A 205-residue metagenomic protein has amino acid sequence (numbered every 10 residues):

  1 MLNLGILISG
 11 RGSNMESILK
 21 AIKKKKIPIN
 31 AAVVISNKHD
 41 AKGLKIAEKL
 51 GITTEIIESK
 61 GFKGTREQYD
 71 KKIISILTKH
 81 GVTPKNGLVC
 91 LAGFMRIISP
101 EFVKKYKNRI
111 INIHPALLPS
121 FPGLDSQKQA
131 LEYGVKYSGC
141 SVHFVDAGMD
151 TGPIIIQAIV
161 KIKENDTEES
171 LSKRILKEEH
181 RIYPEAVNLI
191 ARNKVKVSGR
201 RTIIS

Functional and structural regions predicted by a protein language model:
M1-S205: One-carbon transfer enzymes
